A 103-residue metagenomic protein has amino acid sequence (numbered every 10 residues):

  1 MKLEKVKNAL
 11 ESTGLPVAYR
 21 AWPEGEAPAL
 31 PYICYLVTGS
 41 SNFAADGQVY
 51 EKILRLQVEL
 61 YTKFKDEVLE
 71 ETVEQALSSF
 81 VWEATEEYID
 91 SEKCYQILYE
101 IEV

Functional and structural regions predicted by a protein language model:
M1-N42: Small/polar-rich, solvent-exposed N-terminal microdomains that initiate assembly or binding
A27, Q48-I53, S91-Y95: A generic structural micro-feature
S40-S41, K63-K65: Short Gly/Pro-enriched loop/turn and capping motifs at secondary-structure junctions
F43-D46, L56: Short hydrophobic/aromatic-rich motifs at helix boundaries and adjacent loops
A45-V49, V68: Residues at secondary-structure transition points
K52-F64, Y95-V103: Oligomerization/assembly interface segments of phage tail-like spikes and tubes
K65-T72: Short, conserved charged micro-motifs
T72-V103: Acidic-leaning, charged glycine-interspersed low-complexity segments
